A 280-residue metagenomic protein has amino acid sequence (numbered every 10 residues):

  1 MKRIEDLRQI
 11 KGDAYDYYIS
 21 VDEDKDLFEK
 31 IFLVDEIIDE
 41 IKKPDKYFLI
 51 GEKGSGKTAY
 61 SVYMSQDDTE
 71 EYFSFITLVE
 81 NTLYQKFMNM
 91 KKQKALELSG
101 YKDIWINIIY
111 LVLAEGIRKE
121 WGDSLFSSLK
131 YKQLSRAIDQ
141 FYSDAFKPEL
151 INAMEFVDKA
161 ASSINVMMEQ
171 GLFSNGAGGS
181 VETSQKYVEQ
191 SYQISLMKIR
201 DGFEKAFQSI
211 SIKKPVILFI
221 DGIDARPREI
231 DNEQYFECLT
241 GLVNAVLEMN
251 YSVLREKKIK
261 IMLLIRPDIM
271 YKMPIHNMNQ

Functional and structural regions predicted by a protein language model:
M1, I31-E52, S163-Q185, R226-N244: Short, charge-rich amphipathic segments
M1-L96: Walker A/P-loop-proximal flanking segment of P-loop NTPase domains
I4-L7, Y131, S135-I138, E256 (+1 more regions): Intrinsically disordered, low-complexity regions
D6, D13-D16, D22-D26, D35 (+12 more regions): Acidic-enriched, low-complexity/disordered segments with a strong bias for Aspartate over Glutamate
A14-I19, E29, K42-F48, T77-L78 (+3 more regions): A generic short-segment signal for beta-strand/edge and adjacent turn/coil regions
D35, N152, L263-R266: Alpha-helix initiation/capping motif
E52-V216, R226: P-loop NTPase nucleotide-binding core
M197-I217, G222-Q280: The catalytic "switch" region of P-loop NTPases
